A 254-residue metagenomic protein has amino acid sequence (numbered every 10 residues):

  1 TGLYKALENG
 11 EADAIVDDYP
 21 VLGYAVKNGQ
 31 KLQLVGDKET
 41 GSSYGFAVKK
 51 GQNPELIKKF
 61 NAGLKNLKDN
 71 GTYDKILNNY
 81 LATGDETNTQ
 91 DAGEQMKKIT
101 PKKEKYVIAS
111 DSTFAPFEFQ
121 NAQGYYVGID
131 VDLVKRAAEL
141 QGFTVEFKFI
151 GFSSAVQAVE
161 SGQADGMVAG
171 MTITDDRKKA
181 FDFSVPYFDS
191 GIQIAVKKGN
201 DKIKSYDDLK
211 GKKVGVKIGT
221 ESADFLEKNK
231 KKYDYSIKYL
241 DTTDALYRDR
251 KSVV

Functional and structural regions predicted by a protein language model:
T1-G2, G51-P54, F143, T172 (+1 more regions): A conserved helix-loop-strand patch within extracytoplasmic ligand-binding domains of the periplasmic binding
T1-N9, G41-S42, V131, E146-A158 (+2 more regions): Short helix-initiation/N-cap motifs at beta->coil->alpha
T1-Y4, Y24-G29, N78, E118-N121 (+3 more regions): Ligand-binding cleft/hinge of the Venus flytrap
Y4-G41, S153-Q157, A169-A180, E227-K228 (+1 more regions): A ligand-binding cleft/hinge motif common to bilobed small-molecule-binding domains
D18, P101-M171, K179, I237-L240: Extracytoplasmic small-molecule ligand-binding "clamshell" domains of the periplasmic binding protein/Venus flytrap
Y19, G23-A62, G84-D91, Q95 (+2 more regions): Periplasmic-binding protein-like
V21, G45-T87, V131-L140, K198-N200 (+3 more regions): Extended ligand-binding regions for polar small-molecule ligands
L34-K38, A62-K102, T144, E221-L240: Ligand-binding clefts/hinges and TM-proximal coupling segments of bilobed small-molecule sensing domains
